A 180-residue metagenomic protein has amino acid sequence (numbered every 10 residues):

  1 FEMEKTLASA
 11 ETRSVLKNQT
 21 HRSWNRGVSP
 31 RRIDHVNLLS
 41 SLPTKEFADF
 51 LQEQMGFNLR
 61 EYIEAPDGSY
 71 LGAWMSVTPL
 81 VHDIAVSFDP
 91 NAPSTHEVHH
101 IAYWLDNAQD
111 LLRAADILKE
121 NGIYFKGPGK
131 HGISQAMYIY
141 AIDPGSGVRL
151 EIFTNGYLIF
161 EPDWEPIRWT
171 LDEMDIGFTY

Functional and structural regions predicted by a protein language model:
F1, R31-L42, P93-K119, M137-I142: Vicinal oxygen chelate
F1-S29, A73-W74, G122-Y180: Vicinal oxygen chelate
H35, H82-I84, H100, H131-I133: Histidine-centered active-site/metal-ligand motif
L39-V81: Core segments of cupin and vicinal oxygen chelate
F47-Q52, L118, A141, S146-G147: Conserved active-site tyrosine of GNAT-family acetyltransferases
Y62, S76-T78, S87-D89, D106 (+3 more regions): Generic beta-strand/beta-sheet core signal
A65-D67, A92-P93, K130-S134: A short beta-turn/loop motif at secondary-structure boundaries
T78-V98: Flexible internal linker/loop segments at domain or repeat junctions
